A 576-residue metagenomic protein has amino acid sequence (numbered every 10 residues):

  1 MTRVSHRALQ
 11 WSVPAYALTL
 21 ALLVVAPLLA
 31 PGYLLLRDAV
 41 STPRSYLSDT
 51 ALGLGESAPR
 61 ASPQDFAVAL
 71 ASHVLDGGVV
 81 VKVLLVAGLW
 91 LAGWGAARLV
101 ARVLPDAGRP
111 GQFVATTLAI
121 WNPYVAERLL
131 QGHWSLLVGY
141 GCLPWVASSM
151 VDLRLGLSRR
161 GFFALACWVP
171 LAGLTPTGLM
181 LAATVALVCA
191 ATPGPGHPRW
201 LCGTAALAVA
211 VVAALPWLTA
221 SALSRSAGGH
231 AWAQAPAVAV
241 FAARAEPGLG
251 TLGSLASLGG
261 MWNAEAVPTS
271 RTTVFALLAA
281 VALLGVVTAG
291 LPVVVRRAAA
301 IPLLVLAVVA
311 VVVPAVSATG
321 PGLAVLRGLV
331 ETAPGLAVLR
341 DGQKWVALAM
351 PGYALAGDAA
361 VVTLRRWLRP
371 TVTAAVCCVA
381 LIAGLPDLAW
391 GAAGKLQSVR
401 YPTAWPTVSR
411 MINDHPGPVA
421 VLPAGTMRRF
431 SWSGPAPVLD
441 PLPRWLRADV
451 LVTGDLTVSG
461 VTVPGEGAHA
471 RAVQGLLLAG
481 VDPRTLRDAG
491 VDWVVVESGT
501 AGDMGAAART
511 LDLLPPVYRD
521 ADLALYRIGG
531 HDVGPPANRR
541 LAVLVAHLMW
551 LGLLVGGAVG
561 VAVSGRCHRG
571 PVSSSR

Functional and structural regions predicted by a protein language model:
P14-L18, A231-A233, A380-R576: Extracytoplasmic
Y16-E56, C202-L255, V419-D440: Aromatic-rich transmembrane-lumenal/periplasmic boundary elements in polytopic membrane proteins
A17-G93, T117, W121-L129, W134-V138: Membrane-interface coil-to-helix junctions
L23, W90-V103, G108-G194, C202-L218 (+1 more regions): Membrane-embedded helix bundles of polyisoprenyl
A51, L207, V212-G290, L478 (+4 more regions): Periplasmic/ER-lumenal interhelical loops and adjacent helix-loop junctions in multi-pass membrane proteins
V125-L137, T269-T273, L304-A356, T363 (+2 more regions): Membrane-helix boundary/interfacial segments in multi-pass membrane proteins
L187, V211, D358-D387, A546-W550: Signature aromatic-anchored transmembrane alpha helix within multi-pass, membrane-resident enzymes that catalyze glycan
G260, T273-V311, V362, L553-G565: Hydrophobic, aromatic-rich transmembrane alpha-helices and their immediate juxtamembrane boundary segments
